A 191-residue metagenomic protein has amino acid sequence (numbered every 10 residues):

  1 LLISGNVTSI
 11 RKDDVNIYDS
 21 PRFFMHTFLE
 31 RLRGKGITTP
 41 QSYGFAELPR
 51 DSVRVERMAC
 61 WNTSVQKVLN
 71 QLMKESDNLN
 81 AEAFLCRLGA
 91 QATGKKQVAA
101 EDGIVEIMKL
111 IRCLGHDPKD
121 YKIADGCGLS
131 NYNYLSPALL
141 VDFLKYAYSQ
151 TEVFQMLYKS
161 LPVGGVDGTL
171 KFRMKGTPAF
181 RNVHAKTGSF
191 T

Functional and structural regions predicted by a protein language model:
L1, S52-W61, M174-T191: Short, Gly/Ser/Thr-enriched beta-strand-loop segments that form substrate-interacting elements of hydrolase/peptidase
L1-L157: A small/polar active-site loop signature that marks catalytic segments
K67, V105, G164-V166, P178-N182 (+1 more regions): Short amphipathic alpha-helical surface micro-motifs
P118-D120, G168, F180: A residue-level detector for conformationally permissive "hinge/kink" positions
I123, L161, V183: Short clusters of hydrophobic/aromatic residues that line enzyme substrate/ligand-binding pockets
F154-G168, T177: Active/binding-pocket-proximal capping segment
K171: Phosphate-proximal small/polar/acidic motifs at interfaces that engage nucleotide phosphates, polyphosphates
